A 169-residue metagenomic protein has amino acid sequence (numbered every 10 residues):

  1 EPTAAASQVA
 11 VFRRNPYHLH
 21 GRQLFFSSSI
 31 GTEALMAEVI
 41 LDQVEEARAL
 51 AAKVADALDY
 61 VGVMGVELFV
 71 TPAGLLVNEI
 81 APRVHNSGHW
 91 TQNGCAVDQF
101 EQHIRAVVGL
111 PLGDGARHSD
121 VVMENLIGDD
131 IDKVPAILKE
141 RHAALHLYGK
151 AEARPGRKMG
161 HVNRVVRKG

Functional and structural regions predicted by a protein language model:
E1-V63, V70: Internal nucleotide-binding/catalytic subdomain
T3, V9-R14, R105-G169: Peripheral (often C-terminal) accessory segments that flank ATP-dependent C-N-forming ligase machineries
A10, T32-M36, E45-A49, W90-C95 (+3 more regions): Surface-exposed beta-strand edges and their flanking turn/coil or helix-capping segments
H18, D42-Q43, T91, D98-Q102 (+2 more regions): Short, surface-exposed linear patches
F26-S28, T32, A37-D42, N86 (+6 more regions): Generic structural "secondary-structure junction" signal
E45-V66, T71-P72, A81-D129: Active-site "cap" helix and flanking loop/linker of ATP-utilizing ligase/carboxylase catalytic domains
